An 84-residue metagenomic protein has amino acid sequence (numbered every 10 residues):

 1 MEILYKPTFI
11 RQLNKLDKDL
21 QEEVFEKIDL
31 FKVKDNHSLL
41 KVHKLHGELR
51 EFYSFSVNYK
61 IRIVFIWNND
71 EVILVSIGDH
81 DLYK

Functional and structural regions predicted by a protein language model:
M1-K27: Arg/Lys-rich, positively charged N-terminal/basic patches that mediate binding to nucleic acids
E2-I3, S38, F55, V75: Residues that recognize and position ribonucleotide moieties
I3, N14, K34, H80-L82: Short, C-terminally biased terminal segments at protein or domain edges
P7, R11, E22, V57-R62 (+1 more regions): Enriched for short, Lys/Arg-rich terminal
I10, D17, H37-V42, H46 (+1 more regions): Generic secondary-structure boundary/loop-capping signal
L30-F55: A short, surface-exposed loop/turn module that caps and links secondary-structure elements
